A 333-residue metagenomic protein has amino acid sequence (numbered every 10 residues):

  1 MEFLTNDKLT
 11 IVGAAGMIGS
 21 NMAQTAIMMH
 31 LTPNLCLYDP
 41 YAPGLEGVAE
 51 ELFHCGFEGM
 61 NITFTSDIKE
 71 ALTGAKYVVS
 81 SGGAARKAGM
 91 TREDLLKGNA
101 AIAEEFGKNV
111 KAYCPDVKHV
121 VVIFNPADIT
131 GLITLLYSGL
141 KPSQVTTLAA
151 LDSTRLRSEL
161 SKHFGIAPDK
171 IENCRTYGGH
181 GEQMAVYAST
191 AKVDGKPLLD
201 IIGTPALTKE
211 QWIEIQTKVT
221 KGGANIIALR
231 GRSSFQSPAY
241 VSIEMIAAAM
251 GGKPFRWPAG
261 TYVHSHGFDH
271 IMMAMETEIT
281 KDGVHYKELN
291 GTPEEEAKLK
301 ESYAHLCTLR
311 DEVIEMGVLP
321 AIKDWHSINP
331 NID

Functional and structural regions predicted by a protein language model:
N6, L31-A75, A84, D311 (+1 more regions): Conserved N-terminal Rossmann-fold NAD(P) cofactor-binding segment
A15: Conserved glycine-rich cofactor-binding loop
G19-S20: N-terminal Rossmann-fold NAD(P) dinucleotide-binding loop
A23-Q24, G107: Generic hydrophobic/aromatic pocket-lining and core-packing "Φ" positions
M28-N34, G139-P142: Conserved S-adenosyl-L-methionine
C55-H119: Rossmann-like NAD(P)-binding element
T91-E159: Rossmann-like NAD(P)(H) cofactor-binding subdomain of soluble oxidoreductases
S138-S143, S153-D333: C-terminal substrate-binding/catalytic lobe of Rossmann-fold NAD(P)-dependent dehydrogenases
